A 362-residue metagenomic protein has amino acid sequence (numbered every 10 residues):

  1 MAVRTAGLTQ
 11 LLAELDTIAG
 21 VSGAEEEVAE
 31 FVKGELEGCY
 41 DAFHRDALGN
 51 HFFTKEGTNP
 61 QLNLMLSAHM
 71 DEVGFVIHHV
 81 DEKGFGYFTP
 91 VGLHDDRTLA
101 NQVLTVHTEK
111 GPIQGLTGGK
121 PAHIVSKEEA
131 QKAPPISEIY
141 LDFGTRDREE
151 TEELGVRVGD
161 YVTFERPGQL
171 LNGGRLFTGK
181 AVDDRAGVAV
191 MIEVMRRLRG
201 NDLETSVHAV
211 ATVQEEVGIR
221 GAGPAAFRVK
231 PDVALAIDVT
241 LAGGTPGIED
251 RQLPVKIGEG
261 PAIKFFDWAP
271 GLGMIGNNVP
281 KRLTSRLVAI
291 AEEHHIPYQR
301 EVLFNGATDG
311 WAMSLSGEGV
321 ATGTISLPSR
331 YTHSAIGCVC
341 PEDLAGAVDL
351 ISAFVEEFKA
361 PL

Functional and structural regions predicted by a protein language model:
M1-L362: N-terminal hydrophobic/helix-forming segments and targeting peptides
